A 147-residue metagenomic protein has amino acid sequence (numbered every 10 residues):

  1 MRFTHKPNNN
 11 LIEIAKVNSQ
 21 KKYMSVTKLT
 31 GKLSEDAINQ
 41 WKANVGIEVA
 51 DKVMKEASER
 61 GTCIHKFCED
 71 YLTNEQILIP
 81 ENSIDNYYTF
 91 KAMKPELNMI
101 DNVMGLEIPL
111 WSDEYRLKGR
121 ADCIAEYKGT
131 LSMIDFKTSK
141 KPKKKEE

Functional and structural regions predicted by a protein language model:
M1-K118: Metal-dependent nuclease catalytic cores that hydrolyze phosphodiester bonds in DNA/RNA, characterized by
M104-E147: Mg2+/Mn2+-dependent nuclease catalytic core
